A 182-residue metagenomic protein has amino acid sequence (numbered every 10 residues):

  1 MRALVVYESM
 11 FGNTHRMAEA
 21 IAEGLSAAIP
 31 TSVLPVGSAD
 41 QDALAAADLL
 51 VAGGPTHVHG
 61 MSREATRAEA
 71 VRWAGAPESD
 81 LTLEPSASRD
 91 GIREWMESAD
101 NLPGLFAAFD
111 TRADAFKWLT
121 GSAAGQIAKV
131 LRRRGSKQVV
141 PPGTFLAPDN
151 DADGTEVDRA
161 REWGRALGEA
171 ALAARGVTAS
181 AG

Functional and structural regions predicted by a protein language model:
R2-A28: N-terminal beta1-alpha1 ligand-phosphate binding loop
A3, T31-S32, Q138-V139: Hydrophobic anchor at the start of a short beta-strand that flanks the dinucleotide cofactor-binding loop
F11, R112-W118, F145-N150: Short histidine/acidic/glycine/proline-rich micro-motifs that form metal- and phosphate-coordinating active-site loops
E19, E23, A27, K129 (+2 more regions): Short, well-ordered alpha-helices that flank and scaffold nucleotide-derived cofactor binding pockets
A28-G37: Short gly/ser/thr-rich secondary-structure transition/capping motifs
V36-R134: Helix-loop-strand module that forms the ligand-binding subsite of alpha/beta enzymes
R132-G182: Glycine-rich phosphate/pyrophosphate-binding loop and the adjoining helix
